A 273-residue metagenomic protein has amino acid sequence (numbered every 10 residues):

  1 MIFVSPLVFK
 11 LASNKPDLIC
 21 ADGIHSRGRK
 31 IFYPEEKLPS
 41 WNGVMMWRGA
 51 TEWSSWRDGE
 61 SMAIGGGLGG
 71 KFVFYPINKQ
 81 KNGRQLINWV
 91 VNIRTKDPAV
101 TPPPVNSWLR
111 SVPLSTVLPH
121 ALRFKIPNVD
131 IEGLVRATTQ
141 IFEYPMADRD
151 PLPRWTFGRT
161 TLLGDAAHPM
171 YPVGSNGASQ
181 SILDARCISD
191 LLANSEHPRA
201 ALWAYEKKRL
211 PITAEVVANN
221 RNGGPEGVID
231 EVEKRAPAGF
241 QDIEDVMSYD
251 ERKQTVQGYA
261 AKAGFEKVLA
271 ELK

Functional and structural regions predicted by a protein language model:
M1-K273: FAD-dependent flavoprotein oxygenase/oxidase catalytic domain
